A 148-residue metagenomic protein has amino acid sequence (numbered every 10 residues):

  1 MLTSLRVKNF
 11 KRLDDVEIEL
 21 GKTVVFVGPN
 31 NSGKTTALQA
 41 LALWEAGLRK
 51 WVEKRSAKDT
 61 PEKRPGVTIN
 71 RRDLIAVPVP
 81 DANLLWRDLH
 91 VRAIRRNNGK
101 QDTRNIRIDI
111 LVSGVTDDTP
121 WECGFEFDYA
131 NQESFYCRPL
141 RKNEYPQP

Functional and structural regions predicted by a protein language model:
M1-P148: P-loop NTPase switch/coupling surface
